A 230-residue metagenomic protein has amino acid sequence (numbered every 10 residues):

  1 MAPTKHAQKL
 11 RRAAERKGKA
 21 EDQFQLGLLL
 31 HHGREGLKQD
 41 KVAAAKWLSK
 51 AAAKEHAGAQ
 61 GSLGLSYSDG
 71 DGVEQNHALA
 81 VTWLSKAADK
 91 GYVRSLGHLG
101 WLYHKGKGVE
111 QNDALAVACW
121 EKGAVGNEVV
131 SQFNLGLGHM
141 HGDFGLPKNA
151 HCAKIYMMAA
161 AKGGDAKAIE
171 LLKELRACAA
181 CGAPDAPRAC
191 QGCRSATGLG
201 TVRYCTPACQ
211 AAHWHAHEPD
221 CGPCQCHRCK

Functional and structural regions predicted by a protein language model:
L10-R11, L48, L84, W120 (+1 more regions): Hydrophobic/aromatic packing residues within the alpha-helices of TPR/SEL1-like helical repeat arrays
R16-K19, G33-R34, A53-H56, D69-D71 (+7 more regions): Short helix-capping/linker turns of helical repeat alpha-solenoids
Q25-H32, S62-D69, H98-K105, N134-H141: Hydrophobic face of amphipathic alpha-helices that form TPR/SEL1-like repeat modules and related alpha-solenoid
P147-A166: TPR/TPR-like (Sel1-like) alpha-helical repeat modules
C178-C181, C190: Short cysteine-rich clusters marking metal-coordination/redox-active sites
T197-G222: Cys/His-coordinated zinc-finger cores
